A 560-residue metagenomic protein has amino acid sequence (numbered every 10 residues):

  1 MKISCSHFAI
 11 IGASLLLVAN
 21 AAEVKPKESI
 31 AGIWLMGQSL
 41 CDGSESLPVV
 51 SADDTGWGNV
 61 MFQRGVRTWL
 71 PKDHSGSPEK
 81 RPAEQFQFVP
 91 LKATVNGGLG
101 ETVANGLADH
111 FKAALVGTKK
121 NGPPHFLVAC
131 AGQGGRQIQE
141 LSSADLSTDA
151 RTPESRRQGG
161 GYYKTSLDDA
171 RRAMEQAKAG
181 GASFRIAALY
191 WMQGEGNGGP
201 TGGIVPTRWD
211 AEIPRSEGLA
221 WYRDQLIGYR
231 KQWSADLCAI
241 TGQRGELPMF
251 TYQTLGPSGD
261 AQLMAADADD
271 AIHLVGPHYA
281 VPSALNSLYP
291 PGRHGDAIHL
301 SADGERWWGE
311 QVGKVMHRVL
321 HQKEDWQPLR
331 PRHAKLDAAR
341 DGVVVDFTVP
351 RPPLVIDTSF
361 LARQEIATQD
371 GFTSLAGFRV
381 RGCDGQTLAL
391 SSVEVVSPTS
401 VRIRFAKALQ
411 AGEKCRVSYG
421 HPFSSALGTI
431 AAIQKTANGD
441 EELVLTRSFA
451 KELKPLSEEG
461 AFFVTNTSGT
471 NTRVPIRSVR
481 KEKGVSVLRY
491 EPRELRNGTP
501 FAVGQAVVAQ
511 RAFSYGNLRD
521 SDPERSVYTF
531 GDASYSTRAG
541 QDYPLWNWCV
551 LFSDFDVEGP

Functional and structural regions predicted by a protein language model:
A22-G58: N-terminal module-boundary/linker segments of secreted carbohydrate-active enzymes
S44-L91: Active-site-surrounding "flap" and adjacent substrate/cofactor-binding loops of secreted or lumenal enzymes, prototyped
D73, S77-A179, G198: Conserved SGNH/GDSL esterase-like catalytic core that processes O-acyl groups on lipids and polysaccharides
S166, A170-G180, R185-L274, E305-E324: Extracytoplasmic, non-cytosolic globular domains
R318-F372, Q386-V395, I430-V444: Surface beta-strand/loop "capping" patches
H321-P328, P422-T429, A502-P560: Acidic, Ser/Thr/Gly/Pro-rich low-complexity segments and short DxT(G/T)-type signature motifs
G385-K414, A426: A surface-exposed beta-strand-loop module
G428-A437, L445-E458, T465-R511: Small/polar beta-strand repeat architecture
